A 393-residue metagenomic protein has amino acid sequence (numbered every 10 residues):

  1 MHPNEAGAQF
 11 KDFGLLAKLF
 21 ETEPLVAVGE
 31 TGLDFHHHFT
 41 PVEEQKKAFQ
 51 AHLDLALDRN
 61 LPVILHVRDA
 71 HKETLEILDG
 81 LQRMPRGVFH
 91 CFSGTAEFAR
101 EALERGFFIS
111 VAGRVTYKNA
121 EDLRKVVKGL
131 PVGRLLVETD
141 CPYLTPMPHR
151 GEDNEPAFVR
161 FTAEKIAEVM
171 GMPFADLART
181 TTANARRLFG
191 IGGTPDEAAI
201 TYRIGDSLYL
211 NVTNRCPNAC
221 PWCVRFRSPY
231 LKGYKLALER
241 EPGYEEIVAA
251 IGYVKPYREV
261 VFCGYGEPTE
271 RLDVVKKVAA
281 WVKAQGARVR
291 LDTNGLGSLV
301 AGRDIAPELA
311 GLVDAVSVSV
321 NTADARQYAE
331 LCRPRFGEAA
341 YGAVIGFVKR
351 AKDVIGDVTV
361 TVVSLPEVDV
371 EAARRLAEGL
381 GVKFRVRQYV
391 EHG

Functional and structural regions predicted by a protein language model:
P3-A8, D34-T40, L144-H149, Y230-Y234 (+2 more regions): A short acidic, helix-capping loop that chelates divalent metal ions and anchors anionic groups
P3-F10, G14-R105, K125, P148-A157 (+2 more regions): Divalent metal-binding pocket/active-site signature
L15-V26, L78-L81, E101-E104, V126-P131 (+4 more regions): Acidic (Asp/Glu)-rich catalytic clusters
E30, A56, H90, A102 (+9 more regions): Conserved, mostly hydrophobic/aromatic
Q45-D54, E155-V159, Y244, P334-D353: Glycine-rich S-adenosyl-L-methionine
L55, V159-D196: Mid-to-C-terminal alpha-helical segments outside catalytic/metal-binding sites
G190-T213, P221-E239, Y253-P256: N-terminal [4Fe-4S]-dependent radical SAM core
E259, Y265-G393: Conserved AdoMet/S-adenosylmethionine-binding subsite of the radical SAM
